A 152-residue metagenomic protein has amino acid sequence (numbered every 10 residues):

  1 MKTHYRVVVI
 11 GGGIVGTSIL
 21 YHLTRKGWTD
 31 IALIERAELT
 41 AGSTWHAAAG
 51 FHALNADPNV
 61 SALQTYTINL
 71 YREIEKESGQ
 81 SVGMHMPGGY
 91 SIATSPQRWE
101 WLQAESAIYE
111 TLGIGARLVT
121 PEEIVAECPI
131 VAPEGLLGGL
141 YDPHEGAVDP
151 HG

Functional and structural regions predicted by a protein language model:
M1-V15, A32: Beta1/beta-strand and adjacent pyrophosphate-binding region of the FAD-binding site in flavoprotein oxidoreductases
L23-T24, Y109: Hydrophobic alpha-helical packing residues
T24-W45: Glycine-rich FAD pyrophosphate-binding loop
T40, A126-P133: FAD-binding beta-loop-beta segment adjacent to the flavin cofactor pocket
A49-E127: Dinucleotide-binding Rossmann-like beta1-alpha1 core, especially the glycine-rich loop that anchors the ADP
Y141-G152: Helical element adjacent to the flavin cofactor pocket in flavoenzyme catalytic cores
